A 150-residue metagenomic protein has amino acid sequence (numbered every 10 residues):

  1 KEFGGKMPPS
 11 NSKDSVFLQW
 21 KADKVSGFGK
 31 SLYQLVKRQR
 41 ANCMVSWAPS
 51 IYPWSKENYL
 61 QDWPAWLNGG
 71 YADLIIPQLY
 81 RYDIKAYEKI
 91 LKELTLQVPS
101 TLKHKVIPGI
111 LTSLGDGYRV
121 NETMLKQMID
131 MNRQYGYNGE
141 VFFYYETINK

Functional and structural regions predicted by a protein language model:
K1-A65, G69: Polysaccharide-binding and catalytic clefts of secreted carbohydrate-active enzymes
L18-V45, Y87-D116: P-loop/Walker A phosphate-binding loop and immediately adjacent motor/lid segment at beta-alpha junctions
N68-Y87, L94-Q97, T101-K150: Substrate-binding cleft of secreted/luminal carbohydrate-active enzymes
